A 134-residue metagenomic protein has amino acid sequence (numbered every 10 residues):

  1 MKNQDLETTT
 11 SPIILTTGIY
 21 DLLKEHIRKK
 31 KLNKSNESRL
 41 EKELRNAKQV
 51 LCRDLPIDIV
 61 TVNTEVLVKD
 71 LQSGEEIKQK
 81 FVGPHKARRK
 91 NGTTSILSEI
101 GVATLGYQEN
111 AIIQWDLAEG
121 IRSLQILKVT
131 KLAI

Functional and structural regions predicted by a protein language model:
M1-I59: N-terminal intrinsically disordered, low-complexity, charge/repeat-rich segments that act as generic
K2-T10, Q125-I134: An exposure/low-complexity boundary signal
K48, R88-E99: Short, structured beta-strand/loop micro-motifs enriched in basic residues and often containing a Trp
L55-P56, K90, I100-A103: Short, conserved secondary-structure segments in the cores of folded domains
I59-K80, A103, E109-K131: FKBP-type peptidyl-prolyl cis-trans isomerase
S73, H85-R89, G101: A short acidic, glycine/proline-enriched capping/turn motif at secondary-structure boundaries, especially helix N-cap
K78-G83, S95: Short, acidic/hydrophobic/Gly-rich beta-strand patch recurrent on exposed beta strands that often constitutes part
